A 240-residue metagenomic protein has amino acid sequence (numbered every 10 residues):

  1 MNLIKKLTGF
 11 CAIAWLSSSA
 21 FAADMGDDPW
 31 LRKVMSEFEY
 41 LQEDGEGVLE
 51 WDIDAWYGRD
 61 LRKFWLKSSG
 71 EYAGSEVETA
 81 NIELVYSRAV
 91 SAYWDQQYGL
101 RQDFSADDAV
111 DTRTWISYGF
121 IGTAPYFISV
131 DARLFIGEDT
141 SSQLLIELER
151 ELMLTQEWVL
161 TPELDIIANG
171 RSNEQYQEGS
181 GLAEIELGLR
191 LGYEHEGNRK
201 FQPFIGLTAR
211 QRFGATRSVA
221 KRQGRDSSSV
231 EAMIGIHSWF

Functional and structural regions predicted by a protein language model:
M1-G26: Cleavable N-terminal export/targeting peptides
F21-S75, R88, A232: Outer-membrane beta-barrel initiation region
M25, E39-E46, E71-S75, D103-A109 (+3 more regions): Outer-membrane beta-barrel domain signature
W30-M35, S129, R133-F240: Outer-membrane beta-barrel transmembrane domain signature
K33-Q42, L61-Y72, W94-A106, F127-E138 (+1 more regions): Transmembrane beta-strand segments that form the barrel wall of outer-membrane beta-barrel proteins
E37, D54-W56, E83-S87, S117-I121 (+3 more regions): Outer-membrane beta-barrel architecture
D60-R62, A89-Y93, I121-F127, M153-E157 (+1 more regions): Outer-membrane beta-barrel channels and translocator barrels
V77-I116: Hydrophobic/aromatic-rich structural module bridging two neighboring secondary-structure elements via a short loop
